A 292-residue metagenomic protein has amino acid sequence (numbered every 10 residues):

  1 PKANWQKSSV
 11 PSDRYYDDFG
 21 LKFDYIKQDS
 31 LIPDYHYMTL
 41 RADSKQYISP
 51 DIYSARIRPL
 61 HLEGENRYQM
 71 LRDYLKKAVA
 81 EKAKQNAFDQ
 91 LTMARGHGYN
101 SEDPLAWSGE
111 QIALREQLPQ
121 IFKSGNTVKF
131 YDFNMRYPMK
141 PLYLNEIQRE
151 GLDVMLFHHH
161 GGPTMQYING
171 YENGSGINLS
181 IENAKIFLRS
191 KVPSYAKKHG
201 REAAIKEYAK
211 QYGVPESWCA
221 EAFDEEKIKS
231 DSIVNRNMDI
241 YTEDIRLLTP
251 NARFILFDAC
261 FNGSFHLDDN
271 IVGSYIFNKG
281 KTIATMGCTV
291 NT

Functional and structural regions predicted by a protein language model:
P1-T292: Cysteine-dependent hydrolase recognition
